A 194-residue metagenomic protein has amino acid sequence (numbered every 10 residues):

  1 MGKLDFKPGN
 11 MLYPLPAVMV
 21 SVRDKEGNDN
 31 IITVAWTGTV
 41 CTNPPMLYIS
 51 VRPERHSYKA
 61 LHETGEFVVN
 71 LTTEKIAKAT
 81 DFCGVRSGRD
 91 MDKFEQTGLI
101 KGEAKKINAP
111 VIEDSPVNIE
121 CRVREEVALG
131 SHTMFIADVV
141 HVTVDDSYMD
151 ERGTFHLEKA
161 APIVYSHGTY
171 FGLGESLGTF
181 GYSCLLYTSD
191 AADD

Functional and structural regions predicted by a protein language model:
M1-S189: Basic, polyanion-binding surface patches
D190-D194: A short, hydrophobic C-terminal helix/tail in secreted or cell-surface proteins
